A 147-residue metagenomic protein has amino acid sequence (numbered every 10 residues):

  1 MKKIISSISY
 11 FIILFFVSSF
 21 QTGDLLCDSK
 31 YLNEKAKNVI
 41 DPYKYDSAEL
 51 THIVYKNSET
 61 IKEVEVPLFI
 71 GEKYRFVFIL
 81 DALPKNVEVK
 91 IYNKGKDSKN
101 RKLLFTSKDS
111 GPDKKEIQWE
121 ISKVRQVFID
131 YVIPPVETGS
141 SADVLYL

Functional and structural regions predicted by a protein language model:
M1-S29: Bacterial Sec-dependent N-terminal signal peptides
T22-K44, I91, K123-L147: C-terminal edge strands of extracellular/lumenal beta-sandwich accessory domains
S47-F69, K73: Non-catalytic, beta-strand-enriched accessory regions in extracellular/secretory proteins and membrane protein
E63-D81, F128-V132: Hydrophobic beta-strand segments within beta-rich accessory/binding domains
E65-V66, D109-K123: Beta-sandwich interaction modules
K73, P84-E88, G139-S141: Exposed beta-strand and adjacent loop surfaces of beta-rich binding modules that mediate intermolecular recognition
L83-K99: Short, surface-exposed beta-strand/strand-loop-strand elements in extracellular ectodomains
G95-D113: Terminal beta-strand-rich extracellular "head" domains that mediate receptor/glycan or other ligand binding
